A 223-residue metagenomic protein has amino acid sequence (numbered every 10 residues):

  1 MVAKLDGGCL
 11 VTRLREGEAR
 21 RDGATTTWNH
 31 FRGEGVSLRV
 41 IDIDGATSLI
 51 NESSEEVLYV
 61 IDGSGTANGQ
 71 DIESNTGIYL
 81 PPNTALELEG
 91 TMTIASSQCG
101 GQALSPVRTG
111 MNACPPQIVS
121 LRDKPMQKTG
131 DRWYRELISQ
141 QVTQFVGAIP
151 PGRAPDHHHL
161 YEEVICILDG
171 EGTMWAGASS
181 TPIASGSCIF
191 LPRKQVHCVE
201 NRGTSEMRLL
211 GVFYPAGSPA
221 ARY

Functional and structural regions predicted by a protein language model:
M1-V40, T93-F145, R222: A short, N-terminal "cap"/entry segment at the start of jelly-roll beta-barrel domains of the cupin/DSBH fold
V40, S48-N51, E55-V60, G77-I78 (+4 more regions): His/acidic/aromatic-lined binding-pocket segments of jelly-roll/cupin-type domains and related regulatory beta-sandwich
G45-T76, P81-E89: Extended, compositionally biased flexible segments
N51, N201-R202: Asparagine-centered strand-capping/turn motif at beta-strand->loop junctions
E52-T66, V146-P151, H158-M174, V212: Short, conserved beta-strand element in jelly-roll/cupin
G69-A85, G177-K194: Short acidic-glycine-tyrosine-enriched beta hairpin
G77-Y79, G90-T109, Q144, F190 (+1 more regions): A short hydrophobic beta-strand segment most commonly corresponding to one strand of the jelly-roll/cupin
